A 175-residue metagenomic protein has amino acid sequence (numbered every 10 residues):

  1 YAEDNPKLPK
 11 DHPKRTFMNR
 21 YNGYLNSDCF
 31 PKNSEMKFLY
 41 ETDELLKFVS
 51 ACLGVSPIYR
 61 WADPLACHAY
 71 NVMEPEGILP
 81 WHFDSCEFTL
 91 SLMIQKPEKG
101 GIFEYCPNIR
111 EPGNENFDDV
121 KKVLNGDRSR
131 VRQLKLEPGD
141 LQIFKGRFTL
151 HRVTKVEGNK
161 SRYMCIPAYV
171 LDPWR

Functional and structural regions predicted by a protein language model:
Y1-P64: Signature of the catalytic double-stranded beta-helix
S27, N33-M36, A62, C67-Y70 (+3 more regions): Generic secondary-structure boundary/loop-capping signal
L46-I143: Catalytic core of non-heme Fe(II) oxygenases with the double-stranded beta-helix
L79, R132, L150-E157: Short beta-strand His + acidic residue motifs that chelate non-heme Fe in jelly-roll/DSBH and cupin folds
T89-L92, I143, N159-W174: A short hydrophobic beta-strand segment most commonly corresponding to one strand of the jelly-roll/cupin
G113-N114, H151-V153, P173-R175: Short active-site-adjacent structural elements
K135-E137, E157-S161: A structural signal for short secondary-structure junctions
G146-R147: Conserved "cap/hinge" positions at secondary-structure junctions
